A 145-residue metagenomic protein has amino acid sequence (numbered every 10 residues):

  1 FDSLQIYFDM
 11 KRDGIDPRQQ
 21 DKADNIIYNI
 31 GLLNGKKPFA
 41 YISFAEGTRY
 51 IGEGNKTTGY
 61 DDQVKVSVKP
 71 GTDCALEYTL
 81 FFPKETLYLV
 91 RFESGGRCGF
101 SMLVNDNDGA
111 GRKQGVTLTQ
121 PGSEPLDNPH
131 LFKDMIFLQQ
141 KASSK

Functional and structural regions predicted by a protein language model:
F1-K145: Structural preference for beta-rich elements and adjacent junctions enriched in aromatics
